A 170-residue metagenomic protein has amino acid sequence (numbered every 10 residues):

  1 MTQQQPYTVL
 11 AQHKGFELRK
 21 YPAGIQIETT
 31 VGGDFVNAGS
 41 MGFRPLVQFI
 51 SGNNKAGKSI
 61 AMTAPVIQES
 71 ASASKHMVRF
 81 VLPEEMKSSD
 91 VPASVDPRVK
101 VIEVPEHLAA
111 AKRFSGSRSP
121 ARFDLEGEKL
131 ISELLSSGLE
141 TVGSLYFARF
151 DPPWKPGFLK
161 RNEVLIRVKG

Functional and structural regions predicted by a protein language model:
M1-G170: A solvent-exposed interaction/effector surface
